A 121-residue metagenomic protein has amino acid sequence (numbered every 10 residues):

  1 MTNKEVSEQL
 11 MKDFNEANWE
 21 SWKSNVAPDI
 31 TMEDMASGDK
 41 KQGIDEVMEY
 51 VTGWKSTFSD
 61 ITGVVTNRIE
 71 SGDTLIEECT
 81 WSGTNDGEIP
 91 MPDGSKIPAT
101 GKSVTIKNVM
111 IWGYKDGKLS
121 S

Functional and structural regions predicted by a protein language model:
M1-S121: C-terminal and inter-domain tail/linker signature
